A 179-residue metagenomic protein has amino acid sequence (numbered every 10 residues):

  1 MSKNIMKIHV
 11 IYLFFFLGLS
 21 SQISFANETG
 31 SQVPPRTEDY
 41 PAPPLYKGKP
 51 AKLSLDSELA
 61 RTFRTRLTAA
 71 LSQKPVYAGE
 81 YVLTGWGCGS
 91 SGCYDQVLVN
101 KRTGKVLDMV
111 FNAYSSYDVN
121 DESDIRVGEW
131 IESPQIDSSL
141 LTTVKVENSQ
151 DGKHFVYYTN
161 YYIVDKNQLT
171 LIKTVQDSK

Functional and structural regions predicted by a protein language model:
S2-Y12: Bacterial N-terminal signal peptides that target proteins for export
Y12-S21: Bacterial N-terminal signal peptides
F25-K74: Terminal domain-start segments
P35, R102, V106-S115, D151-V156 (+1 more regions): Cysteine-rich, disulfide-bonded extracellular modules and peptides in secreted proteins and receptor ectodomains
Y46-R61, L98-V110, N160-T174: Surface-exposed loop/turn elements that mediate protein-protein interactions on large endomembrane-trafficking
Q73-N112: Mid-length scaffold segments of soluble, non-membrane domains
V110-V164: Short aromatic loop motif centered on NTY/YTY
